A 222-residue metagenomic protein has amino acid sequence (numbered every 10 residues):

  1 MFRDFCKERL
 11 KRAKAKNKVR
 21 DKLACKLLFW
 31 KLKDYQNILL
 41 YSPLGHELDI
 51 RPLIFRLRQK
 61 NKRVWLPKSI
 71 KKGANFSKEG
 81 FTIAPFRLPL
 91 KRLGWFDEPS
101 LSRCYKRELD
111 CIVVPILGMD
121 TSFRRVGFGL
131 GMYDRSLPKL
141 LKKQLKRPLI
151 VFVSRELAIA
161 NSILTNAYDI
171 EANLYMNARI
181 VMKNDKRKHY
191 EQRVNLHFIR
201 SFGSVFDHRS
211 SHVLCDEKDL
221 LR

Functional and structural regions predicted by a protein language model:
M1-R103, R107: N-terminal active-site beta-alpha-beta segment that forms phosphate/nucleotide-binding and substrate-recognition loops
C6, V64, V113, G129 (+1 more regions): Residue-level signal for inorganic ion chemistry
S42, I116, R179: Glycine-rich, N-terminal phosphate-binding loop of Rossmann-like dinucleotide-binding domains
L44-H46, L117-T121: Short glycine-rich anion-binding loops that position phosphate/pyrophosphate groups of nucleotides and phosphorylated
F55, F128-D134: Charged helix-capping and loop-helix junction motifs
R103, R107-I112, T121-R124, R135-R222: Surface-exposed, charge/polar-rich loops and edge strands
